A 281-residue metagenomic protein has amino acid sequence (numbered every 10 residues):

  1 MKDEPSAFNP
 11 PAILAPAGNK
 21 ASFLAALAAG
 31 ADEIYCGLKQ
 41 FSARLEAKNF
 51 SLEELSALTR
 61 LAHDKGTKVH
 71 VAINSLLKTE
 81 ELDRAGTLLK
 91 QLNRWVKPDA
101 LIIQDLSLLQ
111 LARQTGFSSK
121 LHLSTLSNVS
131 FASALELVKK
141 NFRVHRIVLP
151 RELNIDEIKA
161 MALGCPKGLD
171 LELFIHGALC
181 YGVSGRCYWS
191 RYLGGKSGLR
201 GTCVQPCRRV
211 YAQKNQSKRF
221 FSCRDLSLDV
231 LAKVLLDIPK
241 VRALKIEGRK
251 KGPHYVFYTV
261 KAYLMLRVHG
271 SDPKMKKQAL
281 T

Functional and structural regions predicted by a protein language model:
M1-A28, E33-Q40, R44-E46, E54 (+4 more regions): Surface-exposed amphipathic alpha-helical tracts and adjacent flexible/coil segments at the periphery of soluble enzymes
L109-Q114: Short active-site loop/helix that positions an aromatic residue
S124-V129: Aromatic/His-enriched, Gly/Pro-containing loop or helix-boundary segments that lie immediately adjacent to catalytic
A132-A134: Conserved nucleotide-cofactor-binding alpha/beta core module
